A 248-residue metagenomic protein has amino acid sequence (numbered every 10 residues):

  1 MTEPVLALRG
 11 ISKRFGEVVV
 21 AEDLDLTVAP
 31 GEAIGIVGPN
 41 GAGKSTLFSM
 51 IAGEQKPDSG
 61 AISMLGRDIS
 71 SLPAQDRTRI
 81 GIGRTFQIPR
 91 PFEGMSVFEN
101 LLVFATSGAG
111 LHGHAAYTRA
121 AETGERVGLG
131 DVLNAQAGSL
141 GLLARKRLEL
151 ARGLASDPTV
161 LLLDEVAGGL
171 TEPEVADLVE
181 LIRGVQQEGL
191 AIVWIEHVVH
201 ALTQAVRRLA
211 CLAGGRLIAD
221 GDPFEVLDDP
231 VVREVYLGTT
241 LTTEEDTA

Functional and structural regions predicted by a protein language model:
T2-A248: Glycine-rich phosphate-binding loops of nucleotide-dependent enzymes
